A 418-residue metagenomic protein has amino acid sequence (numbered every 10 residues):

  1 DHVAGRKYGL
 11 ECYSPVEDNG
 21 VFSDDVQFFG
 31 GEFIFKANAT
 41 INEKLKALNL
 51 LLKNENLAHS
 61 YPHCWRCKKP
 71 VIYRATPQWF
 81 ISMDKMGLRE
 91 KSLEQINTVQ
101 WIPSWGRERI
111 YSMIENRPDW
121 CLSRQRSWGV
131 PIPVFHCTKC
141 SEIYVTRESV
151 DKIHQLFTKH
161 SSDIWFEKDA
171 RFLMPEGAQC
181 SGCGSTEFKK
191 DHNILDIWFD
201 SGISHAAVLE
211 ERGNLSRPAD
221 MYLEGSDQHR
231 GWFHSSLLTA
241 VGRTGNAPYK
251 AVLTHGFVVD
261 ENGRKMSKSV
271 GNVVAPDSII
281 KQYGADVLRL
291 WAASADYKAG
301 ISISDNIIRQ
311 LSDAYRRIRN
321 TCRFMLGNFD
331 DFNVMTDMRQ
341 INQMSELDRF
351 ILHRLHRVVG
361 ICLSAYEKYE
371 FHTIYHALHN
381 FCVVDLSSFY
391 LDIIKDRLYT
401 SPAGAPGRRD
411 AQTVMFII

Functional and structural regions predicted by a protein language model:
D1-D151, K168-D169, W232, R264 (+3 more regions): Residue patterns forming the tRNA-binding/recognition surfaces of aminoacyl-tRNA synthetases and related DALR
Y8-G20, R126-W128, R147-G300: Alpha-helical recognition segments enriched in aromatics with Gly/Pro capping that present substrate-recognition
F188, F332-G360, L391-I418: Acidic, turn-prone loop/beta-hairpin segments
E210-G213, M221-Q228, R309, A403-V414: Short, contiguous acidic/charged loop-to-helix segments that flank catalytic cores in large enzymes
L237, Y315, R319-L326: Short, amphipathic alpha-helical segments that act as regulatory/interfacial helices in nucleotide-processing proteins
